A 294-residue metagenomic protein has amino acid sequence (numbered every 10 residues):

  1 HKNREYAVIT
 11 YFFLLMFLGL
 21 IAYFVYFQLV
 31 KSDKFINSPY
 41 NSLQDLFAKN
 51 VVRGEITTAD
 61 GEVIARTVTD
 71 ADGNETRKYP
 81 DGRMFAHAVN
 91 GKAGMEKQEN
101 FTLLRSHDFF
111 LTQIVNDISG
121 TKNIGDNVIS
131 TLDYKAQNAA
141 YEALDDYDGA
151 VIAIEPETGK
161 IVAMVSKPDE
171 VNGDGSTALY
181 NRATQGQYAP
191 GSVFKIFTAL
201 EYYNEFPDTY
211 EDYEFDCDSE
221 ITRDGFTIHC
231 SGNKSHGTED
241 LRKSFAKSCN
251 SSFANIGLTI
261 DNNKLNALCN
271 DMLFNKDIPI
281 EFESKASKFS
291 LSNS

Functional and structural regions predicted by a protein language model:
H1-A178, Q187, S192, Y213 (+1 more regions): Periplasmic/cell-envelope proteins involved in peptidoglycan metabolism and beta-lactam response
D60, E157-G186, L200-S294: Beta-lactam-recognizing serine transpeptidase/beta-lactamase-like catalytic domain environment
